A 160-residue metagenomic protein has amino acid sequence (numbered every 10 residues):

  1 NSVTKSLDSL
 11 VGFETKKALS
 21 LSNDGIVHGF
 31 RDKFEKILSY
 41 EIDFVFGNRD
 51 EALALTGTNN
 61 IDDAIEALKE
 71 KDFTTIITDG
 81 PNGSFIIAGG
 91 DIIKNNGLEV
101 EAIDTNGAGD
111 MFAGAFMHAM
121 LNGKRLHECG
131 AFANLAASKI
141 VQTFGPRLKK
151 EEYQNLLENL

Functional and structural regions predicted by a protein language model:
N1-K94, K124, Y153-N159: Ribokinase/PfkB-type carbohydrate-kinase core domain
G12, P81, N96-L160: Conserved post-catalytic alpha-helical subdomain immediately downstream of the catalytic base and nucleotide-binding
